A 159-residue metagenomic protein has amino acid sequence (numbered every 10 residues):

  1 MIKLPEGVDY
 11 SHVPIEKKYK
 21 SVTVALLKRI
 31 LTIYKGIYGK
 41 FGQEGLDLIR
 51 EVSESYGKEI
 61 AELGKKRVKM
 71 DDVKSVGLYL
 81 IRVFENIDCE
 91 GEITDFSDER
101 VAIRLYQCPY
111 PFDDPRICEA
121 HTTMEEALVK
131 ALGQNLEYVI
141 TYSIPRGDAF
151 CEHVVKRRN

Functional and structural regions predicted by a protein language model:
M1-R100, R104-T123, N135-F150, R157-N159: N-terminal accessory segment detector
T123-A131: Amphipathic alpha-helical segments that form well-ordered structural scaffolds and often line/cohere around active
